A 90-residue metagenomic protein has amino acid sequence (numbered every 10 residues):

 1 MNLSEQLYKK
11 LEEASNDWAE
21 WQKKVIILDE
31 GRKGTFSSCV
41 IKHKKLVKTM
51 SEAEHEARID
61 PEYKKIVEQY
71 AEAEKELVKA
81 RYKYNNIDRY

Functional and structural regions predicted by a protein language model:
M1-A19: Short, charge-rich amphipathic alpha-helices with coiled-coil/heptad character
Y8-L11, A53, A80: Alpha-helical interaction segments
E13-N16, R58, N85: Alpha-helical structural elements
Q22-V25, D29-G34, E68-Y90: Long amphipathic alpha-helical coiled-coil segments
V25-A57: Extended alpha-helical coiled-coil "stalk/arm" regions that act as elongated linkers or oligomerization scaffolds
V47-E76: Short, glycine/alanine-rich amphipathic alpha-helical segment that often forms an alpha-turn-alpha hairpin
